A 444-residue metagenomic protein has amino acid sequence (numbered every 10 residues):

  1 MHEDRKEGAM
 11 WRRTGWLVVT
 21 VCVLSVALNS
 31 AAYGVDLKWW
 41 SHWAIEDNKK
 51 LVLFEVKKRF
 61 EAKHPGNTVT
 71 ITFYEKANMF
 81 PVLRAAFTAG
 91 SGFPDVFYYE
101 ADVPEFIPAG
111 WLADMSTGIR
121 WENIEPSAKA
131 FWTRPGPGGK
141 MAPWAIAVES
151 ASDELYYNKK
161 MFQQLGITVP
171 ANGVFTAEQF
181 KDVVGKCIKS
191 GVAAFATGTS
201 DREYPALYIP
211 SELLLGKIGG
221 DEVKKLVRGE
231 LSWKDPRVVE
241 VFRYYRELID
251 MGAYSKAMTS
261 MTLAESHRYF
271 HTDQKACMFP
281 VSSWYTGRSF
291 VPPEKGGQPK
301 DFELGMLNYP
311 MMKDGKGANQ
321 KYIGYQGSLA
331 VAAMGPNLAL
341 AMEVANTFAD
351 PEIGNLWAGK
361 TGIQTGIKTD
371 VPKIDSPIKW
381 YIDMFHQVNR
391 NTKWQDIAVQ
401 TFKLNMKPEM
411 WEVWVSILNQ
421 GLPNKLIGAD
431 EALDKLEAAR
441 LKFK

Functional and structural regions predicted by a protein language model:
A32-W111, W121-N123, V169, Q298 (+6 more regions): Conserved N-terminal structural module of periplasmic/extracytoplasmic solute-binding proteins
H42, F97, P104, Y208 (+2 more regions): Extracytoplasmic/periplasmic substrate-binding proteins
A62, G66-T70, P137-A206, K217-S260 (+4 more regions): Helix-loop-helix "hinge/cap" segment bordering the ligand-binding cleft or interdomain interface
F73-V82, V174-Q179, M258-H271: Short helix-initiation/N-cap motifs at beta->coil->alpha
E100-E154, K181, D301-Y309: Hinge/lid segment of periplasmic solute-binding proteins
L112, W284-K295, M312, G327-P408: Mature extracytoplasmic/periplasmic domains
S116-A130, N172-G173, K217-E240, P293-P299 (+2 more regions): Short, solvent-exposed loop/beta-turn-alpha elements that line the ligand-binding surface or hinge of extracytoplasmic
G138, A147, I323, G366-V371 (+1 more regions): C-terminal capping/gating helix-and-loop segments adjacent to ligand/active sites or protein-protein/ligand interfaces
